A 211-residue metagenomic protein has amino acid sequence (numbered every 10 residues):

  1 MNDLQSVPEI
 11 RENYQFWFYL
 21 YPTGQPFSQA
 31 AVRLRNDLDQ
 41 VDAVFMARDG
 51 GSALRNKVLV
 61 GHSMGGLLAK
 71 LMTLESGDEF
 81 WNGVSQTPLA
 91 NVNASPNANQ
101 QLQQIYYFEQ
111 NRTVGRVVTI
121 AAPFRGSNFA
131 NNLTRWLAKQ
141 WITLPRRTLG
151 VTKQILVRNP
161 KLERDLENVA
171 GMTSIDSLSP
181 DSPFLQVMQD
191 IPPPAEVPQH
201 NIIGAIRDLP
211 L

Functional and structural regions predicted by a protein language model:
M1-R11, F18: Short, surface-exposed "cap/lid" segments of acyl-processing enzymes
N2, Q29-V32, N36, P183-Q186: Short, contiguous clusters of charged residues that form electrostatic/catalytic patches at enzyme active sites, used
D3-L4, F45-M46, Q103-I105, Q186-Q189: A generic local structural motif
P8, D49-G51, Y107-Q110, V187-V197: A general structural signal for short secondary-structure junctions and capping/turn motifs
N13, N56, V114, E196-P198: A generic structural signal for alpha->beta connector loops
F16-F18, V117, Q199-N201: Conserved beta-strand scaffold positions in the cores of enzyme catalytic domains, especially in NTP/NDP-utilizing
Y19-S174: Serine-dependent carboxylesterase/thioesterase catalytic core of lipase-like alpha/beta-hydrolase/SGNH enzymes
L149-L211: C-terminal subdomain of alpha/beta-hydrolase-fold enzymes, centered on the catalytic histidine and its supporting
